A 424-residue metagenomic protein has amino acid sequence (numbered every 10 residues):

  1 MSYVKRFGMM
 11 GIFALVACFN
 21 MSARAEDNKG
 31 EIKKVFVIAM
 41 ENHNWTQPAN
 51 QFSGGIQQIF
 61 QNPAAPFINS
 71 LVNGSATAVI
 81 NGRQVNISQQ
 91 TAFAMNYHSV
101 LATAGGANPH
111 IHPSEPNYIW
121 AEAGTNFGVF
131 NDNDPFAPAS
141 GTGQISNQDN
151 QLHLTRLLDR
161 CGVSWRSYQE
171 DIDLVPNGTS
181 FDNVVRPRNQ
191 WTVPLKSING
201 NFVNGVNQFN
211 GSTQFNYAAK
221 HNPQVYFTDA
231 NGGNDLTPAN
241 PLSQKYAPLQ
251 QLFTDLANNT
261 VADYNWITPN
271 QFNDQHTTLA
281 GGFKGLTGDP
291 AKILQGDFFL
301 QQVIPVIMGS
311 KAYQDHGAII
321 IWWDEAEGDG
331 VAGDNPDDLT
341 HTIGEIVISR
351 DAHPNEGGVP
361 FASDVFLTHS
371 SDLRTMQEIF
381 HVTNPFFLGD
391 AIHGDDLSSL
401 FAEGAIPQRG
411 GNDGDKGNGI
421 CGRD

Functional and structural regions predicted by a protein language model:
M1-K5: N-terminal secretory signal peptides that target proteins for export/translocation
R6-F7, V100: Low-complexity intrinsically disordered segments
G8-C18: Bacterial N-terminal signal peptides
F19-A25: Sec/Tat signal peptide C-region and signal peptidase I cleavage site
A25-D424: N-terminal pro-sequences and low-complexity stem/linker regions of secreted or lumenal proteins
